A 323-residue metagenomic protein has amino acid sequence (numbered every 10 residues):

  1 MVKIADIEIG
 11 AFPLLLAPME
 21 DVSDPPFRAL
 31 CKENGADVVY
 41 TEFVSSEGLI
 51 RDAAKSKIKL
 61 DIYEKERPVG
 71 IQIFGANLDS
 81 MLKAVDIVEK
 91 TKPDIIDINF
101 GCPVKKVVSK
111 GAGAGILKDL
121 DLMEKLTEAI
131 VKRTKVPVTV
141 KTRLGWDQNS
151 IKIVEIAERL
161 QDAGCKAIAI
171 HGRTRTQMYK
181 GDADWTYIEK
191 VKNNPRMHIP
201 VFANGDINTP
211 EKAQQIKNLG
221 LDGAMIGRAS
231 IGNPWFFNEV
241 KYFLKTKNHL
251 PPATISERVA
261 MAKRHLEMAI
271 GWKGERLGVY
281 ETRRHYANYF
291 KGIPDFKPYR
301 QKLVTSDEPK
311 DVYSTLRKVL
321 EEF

Functional and structural regions predicted by a protein language model:
M1-A5, G10, E20, P25-P26 (+6 more regions): Alpha/beta catalytic cores of nucleotide-metabolism and tRNA/nucleoside-modifying enzymes
M1-A5, G10, M19-D94: Glycine-rich, positively charged N-terminal anion/phosphate-binding segment
V2-L15, E47-P68, C102, V108-K110 (+4 more regions): N-terminal small/glycine-rich loop or linker at the start of catalytic domains across soluble metabolic enzymes
L14-A17, V39-T41, V69-I73, I96 (+4 more regions): Hydrophobic faces of well-ordered beta-strands that scaffold small-molecule active sites in alpha/beta enzyme cores
M19-D21, V44-S46, F74-A76, G101-P103 (+4 more regions): Active-site beta-loop-alpha junctions enriched in small/polar residues
L82-A112, D121-I199: Alpha/beta enzyme core
L117: Aromatic- and acidic-residue-enriched carbohydrate-binding clefts of CAZyme catalytic domains
